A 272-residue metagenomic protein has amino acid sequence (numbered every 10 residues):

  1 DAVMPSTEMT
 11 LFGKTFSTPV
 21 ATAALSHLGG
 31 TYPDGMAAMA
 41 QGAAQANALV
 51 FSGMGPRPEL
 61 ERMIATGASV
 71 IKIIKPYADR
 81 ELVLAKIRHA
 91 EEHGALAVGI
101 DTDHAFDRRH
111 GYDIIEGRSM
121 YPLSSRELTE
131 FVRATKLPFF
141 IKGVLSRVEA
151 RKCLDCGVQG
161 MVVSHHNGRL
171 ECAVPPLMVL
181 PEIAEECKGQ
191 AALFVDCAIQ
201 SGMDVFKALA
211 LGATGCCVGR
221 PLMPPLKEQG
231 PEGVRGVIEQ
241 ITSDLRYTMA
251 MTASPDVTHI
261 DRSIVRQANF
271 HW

Functional and structural regions predicted by a protein language model:
D1-F16, P122, H259-I260, R266-W272: An N-cap/entry alpha-helix motif that binds or orients negatively charged groups
D1-P58: N-terminal functional module of multi-domain proteins
M36, P176-L180, I238: Amphipathic alpha-helical segments in well-structured domains
Q41, A65-T66, A78-V195, S201-P225 (+2 more regions): Alpha/beta enzyme core
A44-E81: A gly/proline- and charged-residue-enriched helix-loop-helix capping module
A48, E92-A95, R133-K136, E185-G189 (+3 more regions): Generic secondary-structure signature for well-ordered alpha-helical cores
A198-I199, A253: A short glycine-centered flexible hinge/capping loop motif at secondary-structure junctions
L222-M223, G230-W272: C-terminal extensions of enzymes
